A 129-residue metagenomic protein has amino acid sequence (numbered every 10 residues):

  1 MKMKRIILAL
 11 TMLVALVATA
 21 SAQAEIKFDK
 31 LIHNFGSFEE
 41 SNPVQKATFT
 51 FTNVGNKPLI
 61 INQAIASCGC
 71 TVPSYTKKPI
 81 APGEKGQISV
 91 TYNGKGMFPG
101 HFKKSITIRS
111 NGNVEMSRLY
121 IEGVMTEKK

Functional and structural regions predicted by a protein language model:
I6-A18: Sec-dependent N-terminal signal peptides
A22-T48, V54, M125-K129: Beta-sheet-dominated interaction scaffolds and their linkers
Q45-A47, I60, G86, F102 (+1 more regions): Hydrophobic core residues within well-ordered beta-strands of beta-rich domains
A47-N53, V90, K104-R109: Buried hydrophobic-core signal for structured, non-transmembrane domains
V54-K57, G96, G112: Short, acidic/polar linear motifs in exposed loop/turn regions
N56-Q87: Surface-exposed binding patches on compact interaction domains or structured appendages
I88-G96: Short, hydrophobic beta-strand segments
F98-E127: Terminal connector regions
